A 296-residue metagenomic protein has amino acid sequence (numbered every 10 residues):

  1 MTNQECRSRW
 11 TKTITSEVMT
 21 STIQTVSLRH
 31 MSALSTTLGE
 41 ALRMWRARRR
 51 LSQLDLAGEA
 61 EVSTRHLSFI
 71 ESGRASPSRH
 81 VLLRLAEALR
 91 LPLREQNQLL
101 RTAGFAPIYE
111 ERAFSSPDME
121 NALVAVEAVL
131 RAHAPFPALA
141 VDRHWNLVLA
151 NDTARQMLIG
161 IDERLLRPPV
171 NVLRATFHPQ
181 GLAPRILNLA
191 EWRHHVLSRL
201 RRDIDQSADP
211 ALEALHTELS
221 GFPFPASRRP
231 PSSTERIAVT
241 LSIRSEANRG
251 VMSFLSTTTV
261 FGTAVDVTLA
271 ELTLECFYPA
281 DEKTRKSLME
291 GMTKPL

Functional and structural regions predicted by a protein language model:
I14-R49: A short, Lys/Arg-rich alpha-helix, primarily the initiator
L42, L56-A57, L67-I70: Conserved hydrophobic/aromatic packing and binding residues within compact polymer-binding modules
A47, G58, E87: Alpha-helical residues within the helix-turn-helix
E61-S76, A86: Recognition helix of helix-turn-helix/homeodomain-like DNA-binding domains that insert into the DNA major groove
H80-L83, E87-M119: Short amphipathic recognition helices of helix-turn-helix/homeodomain-type DNA-binding modules
D118-M119, E127-F136, V141, V148-L296: Hydrophobic protein-protein interaction segments
